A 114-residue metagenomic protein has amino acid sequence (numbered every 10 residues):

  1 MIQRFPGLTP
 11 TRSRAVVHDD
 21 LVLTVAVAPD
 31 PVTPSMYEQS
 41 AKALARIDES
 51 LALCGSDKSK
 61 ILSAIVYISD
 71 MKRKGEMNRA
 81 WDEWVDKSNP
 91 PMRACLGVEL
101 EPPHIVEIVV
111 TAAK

Functional and structural regions predicted by a protein language model:
M1-S63, I68-K114: N-terminal presequence-like segments and the immediate start of the first folded domain
